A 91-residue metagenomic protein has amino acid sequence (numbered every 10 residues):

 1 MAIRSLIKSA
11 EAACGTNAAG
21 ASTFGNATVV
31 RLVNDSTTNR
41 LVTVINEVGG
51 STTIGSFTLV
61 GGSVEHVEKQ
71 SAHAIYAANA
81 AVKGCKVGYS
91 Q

Functional and structural regions predicted by a protein language model:
M1-Q91: Surface-exposed, low-hydrophobicity beta-strand/loop segments enriched in small/polar/acidic residues
